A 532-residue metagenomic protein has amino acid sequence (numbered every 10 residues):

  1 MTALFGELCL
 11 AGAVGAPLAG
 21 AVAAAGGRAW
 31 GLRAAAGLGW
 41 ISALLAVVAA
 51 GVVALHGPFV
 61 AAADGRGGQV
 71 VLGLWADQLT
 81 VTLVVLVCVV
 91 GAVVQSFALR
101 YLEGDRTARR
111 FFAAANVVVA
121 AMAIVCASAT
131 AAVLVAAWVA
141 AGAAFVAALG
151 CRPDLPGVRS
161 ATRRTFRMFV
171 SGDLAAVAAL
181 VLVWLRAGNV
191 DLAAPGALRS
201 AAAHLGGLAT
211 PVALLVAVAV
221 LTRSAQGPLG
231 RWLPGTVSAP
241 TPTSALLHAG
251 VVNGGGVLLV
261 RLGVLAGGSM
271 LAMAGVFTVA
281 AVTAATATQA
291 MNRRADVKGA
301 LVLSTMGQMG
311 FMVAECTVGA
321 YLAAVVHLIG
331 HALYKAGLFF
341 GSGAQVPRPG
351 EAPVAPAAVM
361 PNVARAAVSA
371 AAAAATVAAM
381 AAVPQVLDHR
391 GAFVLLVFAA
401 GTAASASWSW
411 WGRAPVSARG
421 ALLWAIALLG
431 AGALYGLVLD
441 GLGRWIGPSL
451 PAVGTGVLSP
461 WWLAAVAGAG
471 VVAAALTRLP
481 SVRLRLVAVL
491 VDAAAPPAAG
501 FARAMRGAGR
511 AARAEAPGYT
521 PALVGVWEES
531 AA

Functional and structural regions predicted by a protein language model:
T2-L8, V14-A113, A193-A194: Transmembrane helix-loop-helix hairpins at membrane boundaries of multipass inner-membrane proteins
F5-V14, A76-V87, A132-A144, G206-V220 (+3 more regions): Structural signature of hydrophobic alpha-helical transmembrane segments
G15-G27, V47-A61, A178-L192, T222-A225 (+3 more regions): Specific lipid-exposed transmembrane alpha-helices and their immediate membrane-water interface residues in multi-pass
L18-A29, A92-G104, A147-G157, S224-V237 (+4 more regions): C-terminal ends of transmembrane helices
G26-S42, L102-V117, A132-V135, P153-A175 (+4 more regions): Membrane-interfacial loop-to-helix junctions in multi-pass inner-membrane proteins
A61-L72, V90, L215-L271, F339-G343 (+1 more regions): Short helix-boundary/re-entrant hairpin motifs in multi-pass inner-membrane proteins
A62-Q69, W75-P153, G172-L174, V276-G319: Internal transmembrane alpha-helices of multipass membrane proteins
A114-R199, G310-E351: Alpha-helical multi-pass transmembrane bundles of energy-transducing inner-membrane proteins
